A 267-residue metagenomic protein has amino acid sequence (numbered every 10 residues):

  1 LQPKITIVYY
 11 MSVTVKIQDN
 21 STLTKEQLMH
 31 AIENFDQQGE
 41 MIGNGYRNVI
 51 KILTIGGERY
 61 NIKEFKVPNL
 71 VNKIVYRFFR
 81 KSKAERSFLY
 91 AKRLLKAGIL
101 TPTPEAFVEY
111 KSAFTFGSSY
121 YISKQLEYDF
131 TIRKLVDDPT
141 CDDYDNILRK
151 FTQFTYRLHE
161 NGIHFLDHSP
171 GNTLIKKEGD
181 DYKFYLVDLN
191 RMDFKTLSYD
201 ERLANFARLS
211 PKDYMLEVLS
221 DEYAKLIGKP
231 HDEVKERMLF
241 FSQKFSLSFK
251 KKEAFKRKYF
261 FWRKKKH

Functional and structural regions predicted by a protein language model:
L1-Y10: Short, Lys/Arg-enriched N-terminal segments with co-localized hydrophobic residues within the first ~10-30 amino acids
I5-T6, I50-T54, N61, Q153-F194: Active-site acidic catalytic loop and adjacent metal/ATP-binding pocket of ATP-dependent phosphoryl transfer enzymes
Y9-Q38: Juxta-kinase regulatory segment immediately upstream of eukaryotic protein kinase catalytic domains
I32-F130, E160: Conserved ATP-binding subdomain of kinase catalytic cores across diverse folds
V67-E85, A113-F116, F240-H267: Alpha-helical membrane-targeting segments
V71-R77, K134-D137, T196-D200: Short acidic, glycine/proline-rich loop/turn micro-motifs
A84, R93, A97-L100, K134-S169: Conserved kinase catalytic-core helix
Y182-K265: C-lobe/activation-segment region of protein kinase-like
